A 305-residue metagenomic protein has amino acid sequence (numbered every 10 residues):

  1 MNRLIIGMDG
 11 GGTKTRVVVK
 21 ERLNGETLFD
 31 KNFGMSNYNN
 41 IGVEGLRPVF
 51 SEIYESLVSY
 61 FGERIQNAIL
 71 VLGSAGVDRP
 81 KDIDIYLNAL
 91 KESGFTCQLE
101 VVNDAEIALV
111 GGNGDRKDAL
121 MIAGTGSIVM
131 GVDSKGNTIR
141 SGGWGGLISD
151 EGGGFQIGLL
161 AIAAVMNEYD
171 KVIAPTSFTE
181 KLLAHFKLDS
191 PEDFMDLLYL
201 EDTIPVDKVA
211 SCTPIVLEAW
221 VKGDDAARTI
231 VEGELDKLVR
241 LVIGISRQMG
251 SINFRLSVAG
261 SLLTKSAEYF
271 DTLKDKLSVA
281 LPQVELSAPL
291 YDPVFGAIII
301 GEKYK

Functional and structural regions predicted by a protein language model:
M1-A68, A89-E92, G114-K117, A163-K305: ATP-binding/phosphotransfer module of carbohydrate and carboxylate kinases, centering on a glycine-rich
N24, G76-V77, E106, L263: Short, glycine/serine-rich, charged loops/turns that create anion-binding and catalytic segments at active sites
V77-P175: Phosphate-binding/catalytic loop of phosphoryl-transfer enzymes
